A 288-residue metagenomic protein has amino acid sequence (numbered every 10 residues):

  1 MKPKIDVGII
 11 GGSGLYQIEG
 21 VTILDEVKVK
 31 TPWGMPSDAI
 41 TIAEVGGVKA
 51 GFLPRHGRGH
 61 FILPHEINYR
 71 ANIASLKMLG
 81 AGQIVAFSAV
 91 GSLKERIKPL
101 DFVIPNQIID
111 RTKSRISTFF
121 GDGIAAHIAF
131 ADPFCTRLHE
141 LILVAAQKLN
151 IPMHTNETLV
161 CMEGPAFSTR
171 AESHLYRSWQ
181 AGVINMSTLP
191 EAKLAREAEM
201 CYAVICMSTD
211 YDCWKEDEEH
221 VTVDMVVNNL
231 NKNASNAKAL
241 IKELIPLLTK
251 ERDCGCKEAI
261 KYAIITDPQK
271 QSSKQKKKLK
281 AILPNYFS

Functional and structural regions predicted by a protein language model:
M1-A131, Y286-S288: Metabolite-binding pocket within alpha/beta catalytic cores that recognizes anionic/polar moieties
K77-G80, R177, R196: Non-catalytic positions within long, well-ordered alpha-helices that form the structural scaffold/packing of enzyme
G82-Q83, G182, C201: Short acidic/polar active-site loop segments enriched in Thr and Asp
R137, L141-P152, A239-L247: Generic non-transmembrane alpha-helical segments
L149-G182, I265: Active-site/ligand-binding-proximal alpha/beta "capping" segment
M186-D224: Zn-dependent metallopeptidase/amidohydrolase metal-coordination segment
C213-I260: His/Asp/Glu-rich mid-to-C-terminal helical/loop segments that flank catalytic regions of hydrolases
D253-S288: A short, charged, Gly/Pro-tolerant segment at domain boundaries
